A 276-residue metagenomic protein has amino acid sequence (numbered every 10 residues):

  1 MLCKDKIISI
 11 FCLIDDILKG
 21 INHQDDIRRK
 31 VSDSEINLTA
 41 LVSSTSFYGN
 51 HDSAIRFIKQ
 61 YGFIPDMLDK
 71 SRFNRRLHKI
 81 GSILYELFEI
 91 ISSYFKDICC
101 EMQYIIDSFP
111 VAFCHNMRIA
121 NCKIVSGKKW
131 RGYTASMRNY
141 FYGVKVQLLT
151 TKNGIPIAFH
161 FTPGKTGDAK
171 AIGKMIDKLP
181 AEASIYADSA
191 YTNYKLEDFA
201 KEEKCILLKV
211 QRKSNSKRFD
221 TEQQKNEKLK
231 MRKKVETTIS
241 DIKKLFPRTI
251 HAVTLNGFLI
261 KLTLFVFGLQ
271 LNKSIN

Functional and structural regions predicted by a protein language model:
M1-N276: Short alpha-helical elements
